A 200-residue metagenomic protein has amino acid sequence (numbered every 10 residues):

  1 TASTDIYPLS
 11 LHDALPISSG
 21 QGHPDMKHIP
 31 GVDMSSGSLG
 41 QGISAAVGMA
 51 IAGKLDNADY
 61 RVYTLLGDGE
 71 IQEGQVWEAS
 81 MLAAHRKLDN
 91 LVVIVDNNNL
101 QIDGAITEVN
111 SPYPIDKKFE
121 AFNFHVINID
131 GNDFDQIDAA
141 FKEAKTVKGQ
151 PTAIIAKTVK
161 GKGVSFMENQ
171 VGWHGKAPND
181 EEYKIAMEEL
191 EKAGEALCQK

Functional and structural regions predicted by a protein language model:
T1-D13: Single conserved hydrophobic/aromatic residue that forms the stacking wall/gate of nucleotide- or nucleobase-binding
S10, A14-H85: Cofactor-binding active-site loop characterized by glycine-rich and histidine/acidic residues
I17-S19, L66-E73, N97-Q101, N132-F134 (+1 more regions): Acidic, glycine-rich active-site loops and adjacent beta-strand->loop/helix elements that engage anionic groups
N57-R61, T107-A140, E191-Q199: Conserved thiamine diphosphate
Y60-T64, L91, Q150-A156: Generic beta-sheet signal
E73-N98, A153-I155: A short alpha/beta connector and helix-capping loop motif
Q75-W77, D103-T107, V164-N169: Short acidic, glycine/serine/threonine-rich loops at helix termini
F134-K200: Glycine/aspartate-rich loop-and-adjacent alpha/beta segment that forms the canonical ThDP
